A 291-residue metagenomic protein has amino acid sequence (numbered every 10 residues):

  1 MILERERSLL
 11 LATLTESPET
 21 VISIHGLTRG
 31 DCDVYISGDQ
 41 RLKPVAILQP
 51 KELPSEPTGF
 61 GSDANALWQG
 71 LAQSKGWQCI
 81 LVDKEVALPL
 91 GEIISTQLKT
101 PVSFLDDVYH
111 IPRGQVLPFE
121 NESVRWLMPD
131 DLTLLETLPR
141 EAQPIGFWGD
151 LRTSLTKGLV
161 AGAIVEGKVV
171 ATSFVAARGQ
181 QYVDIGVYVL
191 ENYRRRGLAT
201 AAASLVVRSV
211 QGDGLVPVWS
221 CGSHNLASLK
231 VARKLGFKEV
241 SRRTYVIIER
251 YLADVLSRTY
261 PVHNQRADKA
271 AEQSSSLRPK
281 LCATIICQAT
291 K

Functional and structural regions predicted by a protein language model:
M1-T20, P112-W148, Y260-K280, I285-I286: Short amphipathic alpha-helix that is part of the acyltransferase structural core
D31-D131: Acyl-donor-binding surface of acyltransferase catalytic domains
A66-G70, R195-S209, K230, K234: Conserved acetyl-CoA-binding loop-helix of GNAT-fold acetyltransferases
K75-E85, V210-G222: Conserved GNAT acetyl-CoA-binding A-motif
L88-K99, T200, S223-S241: Conserved active-site alpha-helix within GNAT-family acetyltransferase domains
P101-I111, K238-D254, P261-Q265: Conserved catalytic-core motifs of GNAT/GCN5-like acyltransferases
D150-L159, I164-L190: A conserved beta-strand-loop-helix scaffold within acyl/acetyltransferase catalytic domains
Y182, V187-A201, H224: Conserved glycine-rich acetyl-CoA-binding loop
